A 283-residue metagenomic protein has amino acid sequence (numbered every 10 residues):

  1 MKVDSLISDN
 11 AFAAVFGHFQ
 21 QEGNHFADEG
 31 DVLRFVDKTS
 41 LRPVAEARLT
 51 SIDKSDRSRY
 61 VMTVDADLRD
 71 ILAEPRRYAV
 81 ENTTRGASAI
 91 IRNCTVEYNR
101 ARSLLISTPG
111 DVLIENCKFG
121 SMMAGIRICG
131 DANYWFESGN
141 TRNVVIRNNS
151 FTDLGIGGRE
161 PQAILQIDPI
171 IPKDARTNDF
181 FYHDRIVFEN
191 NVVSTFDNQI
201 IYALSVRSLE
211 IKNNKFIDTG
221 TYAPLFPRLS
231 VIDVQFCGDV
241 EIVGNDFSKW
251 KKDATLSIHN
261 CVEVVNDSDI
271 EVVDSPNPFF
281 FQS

Functional and structural regions predicted by a protein language model:
M1-D65: Autoprocessing Asn-cyclization modules and mimics
L6, T84, S88-A89, C94 (+15 more regions): Solenoid scaffold repeats with emphasis on beta-solenoid/beta-helix
Q20-S40, L68-I91, H183: Extended Gly/Ser/Thr-rich low-complexity repeat segments, especially those forming or decorating extracellular
D53, N82-G139, G158: Right-handed parallel beta-helix
R77-V80, A101-S103, A132-E137, P169-N178 (+1 more regions): Short, recurring structural edge motifs at helix starts
R100-S107, M122-C129, F151, G155-A163 (+4 more regions): Short glycine/acidic-rich loop motifs that flank beta-strands on beta-rich extracellular proteins
N133-N143, R147-N148, T152: Extended hydrophobic/aromatic segments used for targeting, binding, or gating
